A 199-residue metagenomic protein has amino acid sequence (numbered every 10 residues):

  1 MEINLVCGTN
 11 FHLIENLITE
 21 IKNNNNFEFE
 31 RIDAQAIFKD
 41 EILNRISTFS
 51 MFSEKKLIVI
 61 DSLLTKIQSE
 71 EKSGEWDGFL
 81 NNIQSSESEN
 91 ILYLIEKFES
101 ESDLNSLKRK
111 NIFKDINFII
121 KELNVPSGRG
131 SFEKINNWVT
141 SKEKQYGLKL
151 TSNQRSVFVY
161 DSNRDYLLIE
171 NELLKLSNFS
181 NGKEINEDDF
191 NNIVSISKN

Functional and structural regions predicted by a protein language model:
M1-N199: Conserved beta/loop motifs at nucleotide-recognition and modification sites
